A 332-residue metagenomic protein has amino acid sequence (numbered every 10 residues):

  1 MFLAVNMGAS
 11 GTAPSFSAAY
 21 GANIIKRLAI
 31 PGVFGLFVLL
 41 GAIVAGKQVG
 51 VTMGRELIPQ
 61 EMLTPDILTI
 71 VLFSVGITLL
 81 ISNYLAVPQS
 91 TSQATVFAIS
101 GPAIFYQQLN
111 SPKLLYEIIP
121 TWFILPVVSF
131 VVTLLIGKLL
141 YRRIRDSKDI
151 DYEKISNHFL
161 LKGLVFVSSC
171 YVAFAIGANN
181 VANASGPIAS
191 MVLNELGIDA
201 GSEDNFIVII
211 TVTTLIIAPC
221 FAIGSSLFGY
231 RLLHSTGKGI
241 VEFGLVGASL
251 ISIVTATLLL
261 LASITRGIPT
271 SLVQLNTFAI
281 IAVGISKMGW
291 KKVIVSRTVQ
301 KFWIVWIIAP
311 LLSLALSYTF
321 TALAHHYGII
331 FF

Functional and structural regions predicted by a protein language model:
M1-F332: Multi-pass alpha-helical transmembrane bundle typical of ion/small-solute transporters and intramembrane aspartyl
